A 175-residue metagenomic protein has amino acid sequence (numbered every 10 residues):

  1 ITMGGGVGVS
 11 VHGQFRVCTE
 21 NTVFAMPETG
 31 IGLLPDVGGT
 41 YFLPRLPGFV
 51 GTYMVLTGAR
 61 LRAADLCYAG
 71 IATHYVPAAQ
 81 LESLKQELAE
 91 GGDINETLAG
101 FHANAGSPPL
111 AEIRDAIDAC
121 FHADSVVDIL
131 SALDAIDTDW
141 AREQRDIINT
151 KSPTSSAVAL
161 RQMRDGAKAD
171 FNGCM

Functional and structural regions predicted by a protein language model:
I1-I31, P35, Y53-M54, G58-A59 (+1 more regions): Glycine-rich beta-to-alpha active-site loop
S10, L66, T73, A159: Terminal peptide-recognition signature
T40-F49: Hydrophobic, secondary-structure "cap" segments at the distal end of domains
M54-V55, A159-Q162: Short alpha-helical scaffolding segments that buttress acidic/His motifs in well-ordered protein cores
Y68-K151, S155: Amphipathic alpha-helical blocks and their helix-capping loop/short-beta junctions
S155, A159, F171: Ligand-binding clefts of soluble mixed alpha/beta catalytic domains
K168-M175: Short, intrinsically disordered, charge-balanced linker/junction segments flanking boundaries in proteins
